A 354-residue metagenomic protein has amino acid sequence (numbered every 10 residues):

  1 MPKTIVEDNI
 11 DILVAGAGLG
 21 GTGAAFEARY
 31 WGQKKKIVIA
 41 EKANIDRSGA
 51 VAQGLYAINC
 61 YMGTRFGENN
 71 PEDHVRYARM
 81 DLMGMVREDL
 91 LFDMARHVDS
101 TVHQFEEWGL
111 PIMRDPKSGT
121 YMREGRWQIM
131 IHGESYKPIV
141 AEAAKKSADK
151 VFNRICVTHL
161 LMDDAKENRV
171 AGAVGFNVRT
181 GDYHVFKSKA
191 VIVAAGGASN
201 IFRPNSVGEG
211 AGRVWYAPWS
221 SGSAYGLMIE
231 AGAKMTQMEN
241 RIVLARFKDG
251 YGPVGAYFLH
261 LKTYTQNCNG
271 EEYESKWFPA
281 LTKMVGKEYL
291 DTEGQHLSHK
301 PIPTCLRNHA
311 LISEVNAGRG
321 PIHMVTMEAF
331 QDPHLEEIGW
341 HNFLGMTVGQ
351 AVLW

Functional and structural regions predicted by a protein language model:
M1-N9, A15-T22, N44-M62, L90 (+1 more regions): Conserved N-terminal glycine/acidic-rich loop preference
E7-I10, R179-A190: Core beta-strand elements of the Rossmann-like FAD/NAD(P) dinucleotide-binding domain in flavoenzyme oxidoreductases
I12-I39: N-terminal Rossmann-like FAD-binding beta1-loop-alpha1 element of flavoenzymes
G16, S188-A190, A194-A195, C268: Short, well-ordered coil/turn residues at beta-beta hairpins and beta-strand->alpha-helix junctions within
A43-R76, A211, P253-Y257, L261: Conserved N-terminal glycine-rich FAD pyrophosphate-binding loop of Rossmann-like flavoproteins
I45, G63-P111, E230-Q237: Conserved FAD-binding subdomain of flavin-dependent enzymes
D99, E106-H159, D163-R169, E239-W354: Mobile, glycine/GP-rich and aromatic-enriched active-site lid/loop segments adjacent to catalytic centers
V193-P253: Glycine-rich loop(s) and the adjacent beta-strand/alpha-helix scaffold that form part
